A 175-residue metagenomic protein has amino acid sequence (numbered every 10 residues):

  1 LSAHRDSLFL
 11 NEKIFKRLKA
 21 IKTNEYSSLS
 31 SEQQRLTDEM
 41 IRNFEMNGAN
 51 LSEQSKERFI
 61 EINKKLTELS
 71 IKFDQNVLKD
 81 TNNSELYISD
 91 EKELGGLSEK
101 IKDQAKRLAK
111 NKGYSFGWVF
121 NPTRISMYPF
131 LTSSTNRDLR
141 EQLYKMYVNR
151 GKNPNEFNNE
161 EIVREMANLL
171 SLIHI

Functional and structural regions predicted by a protein language model:
L1-L172: His/Asp/Glu-rich acidic catalytic environments and adjacent acidic regulatory segments
